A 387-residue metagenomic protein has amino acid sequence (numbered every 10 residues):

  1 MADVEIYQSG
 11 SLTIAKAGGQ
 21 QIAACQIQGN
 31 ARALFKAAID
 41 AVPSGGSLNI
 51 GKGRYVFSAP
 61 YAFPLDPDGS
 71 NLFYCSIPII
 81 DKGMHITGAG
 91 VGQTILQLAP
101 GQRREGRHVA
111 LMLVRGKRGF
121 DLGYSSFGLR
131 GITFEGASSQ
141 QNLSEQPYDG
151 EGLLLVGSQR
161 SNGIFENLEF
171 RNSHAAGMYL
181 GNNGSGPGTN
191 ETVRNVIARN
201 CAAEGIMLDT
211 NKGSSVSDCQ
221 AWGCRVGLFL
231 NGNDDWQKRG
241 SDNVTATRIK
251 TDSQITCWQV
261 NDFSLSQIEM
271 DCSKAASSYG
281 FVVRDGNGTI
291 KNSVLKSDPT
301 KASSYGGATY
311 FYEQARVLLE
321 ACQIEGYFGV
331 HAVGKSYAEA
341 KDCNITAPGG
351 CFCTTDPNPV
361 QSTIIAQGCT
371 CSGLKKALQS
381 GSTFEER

Functional and structural regions predicted by a protein language model:
M1-Q8: Short N-terminal "domain-start" leader segments that mark the transition from disordered tails or signal peptides into
I14-Q26, R118-L122, T289-I290, V360-Q361 (+1 more regions): Short, surface-exposed beta-strand/loop "edge" segments at domain boundaries and coil↔beta transitions
K16-G51, V56-F57: Acidic Gly/Asp/Thr-rich repetitive segments characteristic of extracellular carbohydrate-active and adhesion proteins
D40, F57-T87, L96-R130, S138-R160 (+2 more regions): Extracellular beta-strand-rich solenoid/capping regions of secreted or surface-exposed proteins that bind or remodel
I50, H85-G88, Y124-L129, N162-E166 (+10 more regions): All-beta strand scaffolds that present successive hydrophobic residues in beta-strands
G53-R54, G90-Q93: Acidic glycine-/aspartate-rich tracts in secreted/extracellular proteins
A59-P60, Q97-G101, S138-Q146, E151 (+10 more regions): Short glycine/acidic-rich loop motifs that flank beta-strands on beta-rich extracellular proteins
F120-W222: Right-handed parallel beta-helix
